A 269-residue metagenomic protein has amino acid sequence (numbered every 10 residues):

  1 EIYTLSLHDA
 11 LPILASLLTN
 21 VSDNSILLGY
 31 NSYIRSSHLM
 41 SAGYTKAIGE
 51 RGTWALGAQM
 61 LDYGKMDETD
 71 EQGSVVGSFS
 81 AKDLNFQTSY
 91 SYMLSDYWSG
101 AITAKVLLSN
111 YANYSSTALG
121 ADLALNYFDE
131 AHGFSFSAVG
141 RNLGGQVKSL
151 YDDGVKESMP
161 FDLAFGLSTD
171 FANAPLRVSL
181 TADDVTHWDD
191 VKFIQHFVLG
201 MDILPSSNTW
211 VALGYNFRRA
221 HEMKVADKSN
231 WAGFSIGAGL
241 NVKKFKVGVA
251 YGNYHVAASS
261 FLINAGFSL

Functional and structural regions predicted by a protein language model:
E1-L5: Short, exposed "boundary/linker" segments that immediately precede the start of a downstream structural module
S6-L269: Subset of outer-membrane beta-barrel
